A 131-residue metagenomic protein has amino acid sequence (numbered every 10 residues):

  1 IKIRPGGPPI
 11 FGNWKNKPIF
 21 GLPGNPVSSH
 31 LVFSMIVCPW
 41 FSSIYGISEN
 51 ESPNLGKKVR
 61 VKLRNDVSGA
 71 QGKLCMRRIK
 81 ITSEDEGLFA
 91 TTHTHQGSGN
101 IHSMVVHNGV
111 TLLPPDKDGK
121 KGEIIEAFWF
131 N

Functional and structural regions predicted by a protein language model:
I1-N131: Flexible glycine/proline-rich
